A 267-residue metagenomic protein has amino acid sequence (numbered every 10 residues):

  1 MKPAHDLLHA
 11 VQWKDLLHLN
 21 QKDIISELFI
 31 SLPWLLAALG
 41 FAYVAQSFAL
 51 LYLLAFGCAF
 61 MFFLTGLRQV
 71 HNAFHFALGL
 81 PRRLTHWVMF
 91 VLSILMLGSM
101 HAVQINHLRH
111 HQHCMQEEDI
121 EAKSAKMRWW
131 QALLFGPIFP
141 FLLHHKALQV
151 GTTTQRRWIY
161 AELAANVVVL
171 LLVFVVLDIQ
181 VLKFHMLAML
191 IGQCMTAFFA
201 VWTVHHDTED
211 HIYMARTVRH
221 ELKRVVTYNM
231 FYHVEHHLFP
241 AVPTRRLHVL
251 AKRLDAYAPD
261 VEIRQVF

Functional and structural regions predicted by a protein language model:
M1-M61, T65, Q69, S93-L187 (+1 more regions): Non-catalytic, topology-defining segments of multipass membrane proteins
V44-F48, A73-P81, W202-D210: Membrane-interface elements of multi-pass transporters and channels
G66-F76, V103-Q116, V201-H206, V226-V242: Histidine-centered catalytic micro-motifs
H75-G98, E118-Q131, H211-K223: Juxtamembrane helix-capping/reentrant segments at transmembrane boundaries
G79-F90, L108-H113, G136-K146, H211-H220 (+1 more regions): Juxtamembrane/interfacial segments around transmembrane helices
L80, A102-I105, D178-I179, F199 (+1 more regions): Juxtamembrane/interfacial segments flanking transmembrane helices
A188-V234, A241-R245: Glycine/small-residue-rich hydrophobic helix-like segments
